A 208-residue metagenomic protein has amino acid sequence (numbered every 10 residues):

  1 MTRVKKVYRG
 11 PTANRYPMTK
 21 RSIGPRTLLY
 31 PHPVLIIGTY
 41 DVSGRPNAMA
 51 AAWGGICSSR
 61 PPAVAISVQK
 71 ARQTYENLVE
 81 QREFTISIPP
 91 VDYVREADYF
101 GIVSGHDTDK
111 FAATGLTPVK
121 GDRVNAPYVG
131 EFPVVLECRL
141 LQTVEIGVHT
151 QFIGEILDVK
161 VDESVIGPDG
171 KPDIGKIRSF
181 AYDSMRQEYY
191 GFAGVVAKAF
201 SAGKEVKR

Functional and structural regions predicted by a protein language model:
T2-R208: Basic, polyanion-binding surface patches
